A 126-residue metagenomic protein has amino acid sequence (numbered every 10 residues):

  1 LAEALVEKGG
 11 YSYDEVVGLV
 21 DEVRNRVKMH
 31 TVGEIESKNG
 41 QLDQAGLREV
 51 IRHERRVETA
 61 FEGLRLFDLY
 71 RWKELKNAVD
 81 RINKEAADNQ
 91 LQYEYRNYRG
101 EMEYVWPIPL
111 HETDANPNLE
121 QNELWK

Functional and structural regions predicted by a protein language model:
L1-K126: Acidic/polar-rich alpha-helix caps and helix-coil junctions
